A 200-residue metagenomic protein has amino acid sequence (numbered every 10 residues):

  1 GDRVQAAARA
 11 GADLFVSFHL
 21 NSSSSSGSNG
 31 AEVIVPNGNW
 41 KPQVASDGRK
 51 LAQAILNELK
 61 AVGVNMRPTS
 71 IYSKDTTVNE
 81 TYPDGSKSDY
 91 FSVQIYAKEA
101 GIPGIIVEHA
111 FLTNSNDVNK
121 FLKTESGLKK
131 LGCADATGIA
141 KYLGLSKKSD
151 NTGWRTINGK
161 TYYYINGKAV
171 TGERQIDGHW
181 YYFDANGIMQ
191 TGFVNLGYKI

Functional and structural regions predicted by a protein language model:
G1-S149: Active-site-proximal helix/loop segments of hydrolytic enzymes
K148-I200: Extracellular adhesion/carbohydrate-binding repeat motifs centered on closely spaced tryptophans
